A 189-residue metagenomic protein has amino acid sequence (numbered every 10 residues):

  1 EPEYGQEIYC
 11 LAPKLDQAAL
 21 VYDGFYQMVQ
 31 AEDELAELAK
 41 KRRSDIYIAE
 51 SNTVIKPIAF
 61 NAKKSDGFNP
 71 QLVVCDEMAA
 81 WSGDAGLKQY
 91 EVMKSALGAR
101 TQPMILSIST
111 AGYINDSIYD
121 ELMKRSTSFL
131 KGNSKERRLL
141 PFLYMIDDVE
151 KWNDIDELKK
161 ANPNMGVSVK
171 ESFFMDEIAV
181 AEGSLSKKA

Functional and structural regions predicted by a protein language model:
E1-Q6, M28-L38, I48-T53, W81 (+4 more regions): Secondary-structure transition/capping motifs at alpha-helix termini and the adjoining loop/turn into the next element
Y4-Q27: Conserved Walker A/P-loop ATP-binding site and its immediately adjacent core in helicase/helicase-like ATPase domains
E7-Y9, D45, T53-K56, P70-L72 (+3 more regions): Beta-sheet entry/capping signal
Y9, P13, D66, W81: Conserved aromatic-histidine-acidic binding/catalytic patches
L15, N61-K64, G112, D148-E150: Residue-level detector of flexible, active-site-proximal loop/helix-junction positions within diverse enzyme catalytic
A19-Q71: Inter-Walker segment of RecA-like/P-loop motor cores
D76-A80: Walker B catalytic acidic pair
D84-A189: Non-catalytic, compositionally simple segments
